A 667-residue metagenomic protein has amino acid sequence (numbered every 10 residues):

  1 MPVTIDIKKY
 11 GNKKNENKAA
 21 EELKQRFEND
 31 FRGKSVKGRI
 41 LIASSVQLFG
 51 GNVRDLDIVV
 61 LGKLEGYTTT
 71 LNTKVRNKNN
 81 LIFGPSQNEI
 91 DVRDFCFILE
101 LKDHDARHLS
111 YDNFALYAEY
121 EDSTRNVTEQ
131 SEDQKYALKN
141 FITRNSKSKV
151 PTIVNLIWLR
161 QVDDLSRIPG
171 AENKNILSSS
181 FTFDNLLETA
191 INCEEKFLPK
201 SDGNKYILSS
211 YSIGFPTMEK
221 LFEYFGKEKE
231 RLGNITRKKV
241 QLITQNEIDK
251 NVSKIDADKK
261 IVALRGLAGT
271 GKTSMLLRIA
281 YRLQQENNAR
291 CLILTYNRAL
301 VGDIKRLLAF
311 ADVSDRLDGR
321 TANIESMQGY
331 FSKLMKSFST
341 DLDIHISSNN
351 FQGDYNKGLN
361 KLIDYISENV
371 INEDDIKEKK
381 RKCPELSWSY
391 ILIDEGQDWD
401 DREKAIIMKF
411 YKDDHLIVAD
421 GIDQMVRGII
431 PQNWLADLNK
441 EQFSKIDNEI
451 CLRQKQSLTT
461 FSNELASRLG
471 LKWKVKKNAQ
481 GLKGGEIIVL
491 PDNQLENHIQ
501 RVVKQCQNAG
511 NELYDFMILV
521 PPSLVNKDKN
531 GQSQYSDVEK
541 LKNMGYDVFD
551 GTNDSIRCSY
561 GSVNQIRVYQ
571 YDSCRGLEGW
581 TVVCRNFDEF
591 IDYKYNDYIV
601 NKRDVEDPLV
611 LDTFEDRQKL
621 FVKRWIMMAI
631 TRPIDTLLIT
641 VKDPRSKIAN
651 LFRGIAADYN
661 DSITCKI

Functional and structural regions predicted by a protein language model:
M1-R237: Intrinsically disordered, low-complexity Ser/Thr/Pro/Gly-rich regulatory segments
S35-K37, I90-R93, N145-T152, N287-A289 (+3 more regions): Short helix-terminating capping/connector loops at secondary-structure junctions
L56, F95, S387-S389, G579: Local beta-strand N-terminus motif with an aromatic residue
V59-N79, A106-Y111, F141, A309 (+4 more regions): Short regulatory "switch" loops immediately downstream of catalytic or recognition motifs within protein catalytic
E119-N126, N145-S146, V262, L267-A268 (+2 more regions): Short, polar/flexible loop-turn hinges at active-site or ligand-entry regions and domain interfaces
P216-K260, M275: N-terminal pre-P-loop "Q-motif" helix
Q241, K260-F331, Y390, Q397-M628 (+1 more regions): Conserved helicase motor core of SF1/SF2 NTP-dependent helicases
I324-F331, H345-Y390, D398-F410, R567: Conserved helicase/translocase P-loop NTPase motor core
